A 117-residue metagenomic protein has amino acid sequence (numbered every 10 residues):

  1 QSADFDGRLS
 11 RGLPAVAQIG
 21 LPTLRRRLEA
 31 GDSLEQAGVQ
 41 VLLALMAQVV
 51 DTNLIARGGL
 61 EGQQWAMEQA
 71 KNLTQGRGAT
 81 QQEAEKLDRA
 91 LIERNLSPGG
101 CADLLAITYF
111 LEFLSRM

Functional and structural regions predicted by a protein language model:
Q1-R89, S115-R116: Phosphate-rich cofactor/ligand-interacting catalytic cores and adjacent structured alpha/beta frameworks
N95-Y109: Conserved phosphate/anionic-ligand binding catalytic regions in large, soluble enzymes, centered on
Y109-M117: Catalytic phosphate/nucleotide-handling subdomain of diverse soluble enzymes
